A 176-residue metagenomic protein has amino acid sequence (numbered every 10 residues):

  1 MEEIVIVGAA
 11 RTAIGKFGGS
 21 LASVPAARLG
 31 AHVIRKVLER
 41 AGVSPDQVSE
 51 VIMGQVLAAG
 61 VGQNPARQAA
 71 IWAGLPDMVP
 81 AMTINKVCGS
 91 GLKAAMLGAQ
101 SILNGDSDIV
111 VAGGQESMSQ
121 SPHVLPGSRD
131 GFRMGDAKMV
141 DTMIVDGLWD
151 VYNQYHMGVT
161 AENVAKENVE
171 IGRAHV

Functional and structural regions predicted by a protein language model:
M1-V79, S117-R173: Conserved "HGTGT" condensation-loop signature of ketosynthase/thiolase-family condensing enzymes that catalyze
E50-I52, T83, V110: Short, conserved beta-strand segments within well-ordered enzyme catalytic domains that often line or immediately flank
G62, A81-S90: Active-site nucleophile and cofactor-binding loops and adjacent substrate-binding regions of central metabolic enzymes
K86-E116, V159, A165-H175: Active-site-proximal alpha-helical scaffold in enzymes
